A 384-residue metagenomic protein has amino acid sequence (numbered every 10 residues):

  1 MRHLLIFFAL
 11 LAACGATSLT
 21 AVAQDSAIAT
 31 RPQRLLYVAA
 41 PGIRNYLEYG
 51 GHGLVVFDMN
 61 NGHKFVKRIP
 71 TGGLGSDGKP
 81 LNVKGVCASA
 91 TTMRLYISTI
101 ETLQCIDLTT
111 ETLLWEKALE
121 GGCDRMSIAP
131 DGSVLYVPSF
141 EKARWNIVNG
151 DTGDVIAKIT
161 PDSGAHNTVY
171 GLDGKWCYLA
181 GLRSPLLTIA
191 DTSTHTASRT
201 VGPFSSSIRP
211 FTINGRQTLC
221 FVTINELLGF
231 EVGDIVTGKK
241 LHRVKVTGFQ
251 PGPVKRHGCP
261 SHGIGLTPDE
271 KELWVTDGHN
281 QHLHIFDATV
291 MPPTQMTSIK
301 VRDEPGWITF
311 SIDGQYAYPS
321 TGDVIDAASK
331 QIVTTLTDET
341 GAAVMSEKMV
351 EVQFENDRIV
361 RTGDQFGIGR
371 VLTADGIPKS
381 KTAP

Functional and structural regions predicted by a protein language model:
M1-L4: Positively charged n-region of N-terminal signal peptides that target proteins for export
I6-S18: Bacterial N-terminal signal peptides
C14, A23-P384: Predominantly soluble domains enriched in secretory-pathway, periplasmic, or organellar proteins
